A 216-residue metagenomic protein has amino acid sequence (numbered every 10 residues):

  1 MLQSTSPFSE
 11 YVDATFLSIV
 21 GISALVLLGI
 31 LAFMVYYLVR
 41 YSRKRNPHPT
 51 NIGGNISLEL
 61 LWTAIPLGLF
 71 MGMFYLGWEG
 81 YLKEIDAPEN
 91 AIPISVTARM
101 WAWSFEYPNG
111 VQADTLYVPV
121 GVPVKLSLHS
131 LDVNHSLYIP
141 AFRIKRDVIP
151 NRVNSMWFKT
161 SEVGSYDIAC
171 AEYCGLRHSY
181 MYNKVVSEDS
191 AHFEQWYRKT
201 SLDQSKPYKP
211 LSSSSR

Functional and structural regions predicted by a protein language model:
M1-F16, L38-R216: Non-transmembrane, membrane-proximal soluble domains of secreted or membrane proteins
F16-L28: Alpha-helical transmembrane segments
L27-Y41: Alpha-helical transmembrane segments
